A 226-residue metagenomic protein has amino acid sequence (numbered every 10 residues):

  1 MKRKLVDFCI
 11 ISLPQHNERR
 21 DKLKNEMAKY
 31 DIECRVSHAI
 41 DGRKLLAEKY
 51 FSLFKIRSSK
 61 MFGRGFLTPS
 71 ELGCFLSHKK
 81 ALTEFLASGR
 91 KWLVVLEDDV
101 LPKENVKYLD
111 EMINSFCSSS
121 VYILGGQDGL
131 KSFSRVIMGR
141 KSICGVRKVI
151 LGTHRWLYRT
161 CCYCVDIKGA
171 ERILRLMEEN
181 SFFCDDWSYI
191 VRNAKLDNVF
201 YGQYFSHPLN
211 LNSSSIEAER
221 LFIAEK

Functional and structural regions predicted by a protein language model:
M1-L96, V100-K226: An acidic/histidine-cluster motif and surrounding catalytic segment that typifies divalent-metal-assisted enzyme active
